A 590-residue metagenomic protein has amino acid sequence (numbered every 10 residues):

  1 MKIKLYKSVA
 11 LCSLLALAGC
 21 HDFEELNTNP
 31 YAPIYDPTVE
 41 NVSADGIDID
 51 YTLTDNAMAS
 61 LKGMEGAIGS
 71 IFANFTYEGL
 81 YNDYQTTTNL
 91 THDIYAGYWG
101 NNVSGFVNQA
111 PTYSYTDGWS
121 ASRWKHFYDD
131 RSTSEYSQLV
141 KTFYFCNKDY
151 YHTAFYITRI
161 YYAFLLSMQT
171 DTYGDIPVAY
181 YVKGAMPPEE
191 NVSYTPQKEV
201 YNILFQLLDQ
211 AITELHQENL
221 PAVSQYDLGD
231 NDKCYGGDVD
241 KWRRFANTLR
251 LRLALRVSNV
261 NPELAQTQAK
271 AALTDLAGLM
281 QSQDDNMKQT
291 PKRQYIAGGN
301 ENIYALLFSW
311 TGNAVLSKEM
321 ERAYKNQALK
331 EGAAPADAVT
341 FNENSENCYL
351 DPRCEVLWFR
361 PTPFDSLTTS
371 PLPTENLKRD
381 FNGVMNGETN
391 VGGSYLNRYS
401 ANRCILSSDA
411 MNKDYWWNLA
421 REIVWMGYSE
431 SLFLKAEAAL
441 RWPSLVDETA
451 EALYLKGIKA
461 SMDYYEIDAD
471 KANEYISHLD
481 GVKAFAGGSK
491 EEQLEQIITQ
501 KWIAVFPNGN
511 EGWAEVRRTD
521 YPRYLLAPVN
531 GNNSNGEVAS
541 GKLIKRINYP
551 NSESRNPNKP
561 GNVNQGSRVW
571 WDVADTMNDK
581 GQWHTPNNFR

Functional and structural regions predicted by a protein language model:
M1, C20-H21, I71, A163 (+2 more regions): Terminal processing/anchoring signals of secreted or surface-associated proteins and related intramolecular
M1-A18: Sec-dependent bacterial lipoprotein signal peptides
C20-T91, F145, S534-R590: Membrane-proximal, proline-rich intrinsically disordered regions
D22-E24, K125-H126, P522: Extracellular glycan-recognition regions
E78-T116: TM-lumen/periplasm interface segments of multi-pass membrane proteins, especially the first transmembrane helix
N101-Y464, G487-E492, F589: Structured, solvent-exposed acidic/aromatic patches
I458-A469, E474-R590: C-terminal functional modules
